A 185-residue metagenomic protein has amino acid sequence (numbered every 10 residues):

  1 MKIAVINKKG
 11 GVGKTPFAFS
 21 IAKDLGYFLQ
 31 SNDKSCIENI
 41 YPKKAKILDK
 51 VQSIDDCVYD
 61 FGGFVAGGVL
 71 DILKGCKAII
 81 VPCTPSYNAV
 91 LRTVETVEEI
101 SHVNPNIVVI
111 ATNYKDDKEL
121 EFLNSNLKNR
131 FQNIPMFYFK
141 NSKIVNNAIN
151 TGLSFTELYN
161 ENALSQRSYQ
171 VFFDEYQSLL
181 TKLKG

Functional and structural regions predicted by a protein language model:
I3-Q52, D56: Walker A/P-loop NTP-binding active-site region of P-loop NTPases, recognizing the glycine-rich GxxxxGKT/S
Q30, D60, I79-T84, V109-N113: Conserved beta-strand segments of the P-loop GTPase G domain that flank and frequently precede/overlap
N39-K43, L120-F131: Short, aromatic/basic amphipathic alpha-helical patches
K50-V69: Switch II (G3) loop of P-loop NTPases
A66-Y87: Inter-motif core of Ras-like GTPase G domains
V90-N113, E119-N126: Conserved C-terminal guanine-recognition region of P-loop GTPase G domains, centered on the G4
S125-L158: Beta-strand-loop-alpha "switch" segments that mediate conformational coupling across diverse proteins
S154-G185: NTP-binding/hydrolysis catalytic cores, primarily Walker-type P-loop NTPases
